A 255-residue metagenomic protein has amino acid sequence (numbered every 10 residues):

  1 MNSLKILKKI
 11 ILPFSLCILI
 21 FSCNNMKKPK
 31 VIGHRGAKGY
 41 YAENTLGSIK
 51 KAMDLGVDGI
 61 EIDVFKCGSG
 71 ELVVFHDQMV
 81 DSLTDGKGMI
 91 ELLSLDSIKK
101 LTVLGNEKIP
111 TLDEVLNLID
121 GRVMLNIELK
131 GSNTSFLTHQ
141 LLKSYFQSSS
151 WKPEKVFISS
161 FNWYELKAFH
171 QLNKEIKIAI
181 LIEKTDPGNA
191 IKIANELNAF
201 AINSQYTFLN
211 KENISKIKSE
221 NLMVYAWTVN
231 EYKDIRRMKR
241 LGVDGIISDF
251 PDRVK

Functional and structural regions predicted by a protein language model:
M1-P29: Bacterial Sec-dependent N-terminal signal peptides
F21-K255: Phosphate-group recognition and catalysis centered on beta-loop-alpha active-site segments
